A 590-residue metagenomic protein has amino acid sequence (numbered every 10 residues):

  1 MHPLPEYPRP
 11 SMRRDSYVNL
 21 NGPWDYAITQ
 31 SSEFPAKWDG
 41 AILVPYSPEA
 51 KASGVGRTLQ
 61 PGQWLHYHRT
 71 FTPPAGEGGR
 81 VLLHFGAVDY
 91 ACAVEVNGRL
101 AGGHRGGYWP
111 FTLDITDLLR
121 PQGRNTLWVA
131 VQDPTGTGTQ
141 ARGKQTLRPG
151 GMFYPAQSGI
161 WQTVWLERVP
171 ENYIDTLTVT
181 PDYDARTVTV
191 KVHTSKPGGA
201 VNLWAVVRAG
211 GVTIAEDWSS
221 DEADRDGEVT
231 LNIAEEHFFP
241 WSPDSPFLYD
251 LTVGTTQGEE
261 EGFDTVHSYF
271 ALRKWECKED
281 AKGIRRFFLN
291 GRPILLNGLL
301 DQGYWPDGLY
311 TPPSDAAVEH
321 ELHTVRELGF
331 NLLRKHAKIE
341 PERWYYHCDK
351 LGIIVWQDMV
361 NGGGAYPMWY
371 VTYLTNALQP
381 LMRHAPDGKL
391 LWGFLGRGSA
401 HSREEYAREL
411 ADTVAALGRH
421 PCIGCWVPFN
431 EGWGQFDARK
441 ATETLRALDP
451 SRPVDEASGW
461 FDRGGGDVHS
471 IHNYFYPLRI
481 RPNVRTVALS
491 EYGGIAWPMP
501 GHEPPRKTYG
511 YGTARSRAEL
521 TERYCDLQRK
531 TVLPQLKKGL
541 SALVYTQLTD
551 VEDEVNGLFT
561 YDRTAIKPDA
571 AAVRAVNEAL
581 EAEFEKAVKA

Functional and structural regions predicted by a protein language model:
M1-H347, L351-V355, E409, G424-C425 (+4 more regions): Secreted/periplasmic carbohydrate-active enzymes, especially glycoside hydrolases
L332-N577, E583-K589: Substrate-binding/catalytic cleft of secreted carbohydrate-active enzymes, primarily glycoside hydrolases
